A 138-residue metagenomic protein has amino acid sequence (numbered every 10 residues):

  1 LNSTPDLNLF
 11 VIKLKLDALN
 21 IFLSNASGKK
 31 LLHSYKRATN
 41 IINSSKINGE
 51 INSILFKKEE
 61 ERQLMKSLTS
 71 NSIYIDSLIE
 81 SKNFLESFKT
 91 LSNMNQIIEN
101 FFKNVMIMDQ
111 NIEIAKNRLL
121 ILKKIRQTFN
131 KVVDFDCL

Functional and structural regions predicted by a protein language model:
L1-L138: Amphipathic alpha-helical "coupling" segments that flank catalytic cores
